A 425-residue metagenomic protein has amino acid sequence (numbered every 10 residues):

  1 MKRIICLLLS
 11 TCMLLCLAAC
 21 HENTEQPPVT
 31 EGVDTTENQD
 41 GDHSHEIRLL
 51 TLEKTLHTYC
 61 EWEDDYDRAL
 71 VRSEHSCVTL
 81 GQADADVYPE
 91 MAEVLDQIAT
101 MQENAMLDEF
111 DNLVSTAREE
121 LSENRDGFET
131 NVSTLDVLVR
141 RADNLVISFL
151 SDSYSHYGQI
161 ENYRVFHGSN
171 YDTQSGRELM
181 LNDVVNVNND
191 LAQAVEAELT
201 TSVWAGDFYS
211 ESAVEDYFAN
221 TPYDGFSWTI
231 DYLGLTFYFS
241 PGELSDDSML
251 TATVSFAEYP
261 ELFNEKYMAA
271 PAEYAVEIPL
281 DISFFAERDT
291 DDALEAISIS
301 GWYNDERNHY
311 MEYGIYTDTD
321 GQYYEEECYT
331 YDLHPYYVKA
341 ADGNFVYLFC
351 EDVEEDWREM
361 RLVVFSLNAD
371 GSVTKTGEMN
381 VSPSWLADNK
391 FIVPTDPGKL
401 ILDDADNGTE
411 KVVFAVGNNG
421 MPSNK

Functional and structural regions predicted by a protein language model:
M1-I4, L8-L9: Positively charged n-region of N-terminal signal peptides that target proteins for export
C16-A19: C-terminal motif of bacterial Sec signal peptides marking the signal peptidase cleavage site
H21-R288, L294-G314, Q322-A340, D352-M360 (+2 more regions): Compositionally biased intrinsically disordered regions enriched in Thr/Gly
N170, I315-T317, V364-S366, V413: Conserved blade-register residue in beta-propeller folds
Q174, N368-D370: Short loop/turn segments that connect beta-strands within beta-propeller blades
L179, T374-T376: A structural motif specific to WD40 beta-propellers
Y329-H334, M379-W385: Short coil/turn segments at the loop-to-beta-strand junctions that recur within blades of beta-propeller repeat folds
G343-N344: Short coil/turn segments that connect the beta-strands within blades of beta-propeller domains
